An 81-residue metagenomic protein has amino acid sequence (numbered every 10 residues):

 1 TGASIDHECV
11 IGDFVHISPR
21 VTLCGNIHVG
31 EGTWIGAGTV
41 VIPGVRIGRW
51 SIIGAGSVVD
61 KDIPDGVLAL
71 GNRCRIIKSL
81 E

Functional and structural regions predicted by a protein language model:
T1-L70, C74-I76: Structural signal for interior beta-strand "rungs" in well-ordered beta-sheet cores of soluble enzyme domains
I77-E81: Short C-terminal tail/terminal secondary-structure segment of NAD(P)H-dependent dehydrogenase/reductase domains
